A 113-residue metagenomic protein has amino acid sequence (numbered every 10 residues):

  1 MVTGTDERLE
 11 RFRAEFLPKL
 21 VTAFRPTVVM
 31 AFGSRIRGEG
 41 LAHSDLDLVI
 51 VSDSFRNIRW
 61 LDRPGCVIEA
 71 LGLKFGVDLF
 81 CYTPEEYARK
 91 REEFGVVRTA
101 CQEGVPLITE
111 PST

Functional and structural regions predicted by a protein language model:
M1-V28, I36-H43, S52-T113: Catalytic core of pol beta-like nucleotidyltransferases
